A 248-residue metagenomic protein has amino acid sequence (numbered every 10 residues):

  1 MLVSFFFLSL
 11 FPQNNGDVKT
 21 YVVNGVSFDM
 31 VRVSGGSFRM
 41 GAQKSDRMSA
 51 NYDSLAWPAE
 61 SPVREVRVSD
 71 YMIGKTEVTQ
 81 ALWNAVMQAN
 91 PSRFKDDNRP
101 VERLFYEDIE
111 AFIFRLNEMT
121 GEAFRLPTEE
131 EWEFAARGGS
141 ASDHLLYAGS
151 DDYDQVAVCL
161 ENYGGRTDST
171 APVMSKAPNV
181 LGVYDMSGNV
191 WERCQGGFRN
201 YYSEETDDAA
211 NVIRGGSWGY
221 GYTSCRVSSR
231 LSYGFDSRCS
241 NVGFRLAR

Functional and structural regions predicted by a protein language model:
S4-Q13: Hydrophobic h-region of N-terminal signal peptides that target proteins for export in Gram-negative bacteria
F11, G25, R230-Y233: Residue-level recognition of alpha-helix boundary/capping or hinge positions
N15-T20: Acidic, Ser/Thr/Gly/Pro-rich low-complexity segments and short DxT(G/T)-type signature motifs
V23-S92, S187-G188: A short glycine-rich, aromatic-capped structural motif
R39, K44, M48, Y52 (+3 more regions): Functional-site microenvironments in short loops/helix caps that host divalent-cation chemistry
C239-R248: Short, structured beta-strand segments at or near domain termini in extracellular proteins/domains
